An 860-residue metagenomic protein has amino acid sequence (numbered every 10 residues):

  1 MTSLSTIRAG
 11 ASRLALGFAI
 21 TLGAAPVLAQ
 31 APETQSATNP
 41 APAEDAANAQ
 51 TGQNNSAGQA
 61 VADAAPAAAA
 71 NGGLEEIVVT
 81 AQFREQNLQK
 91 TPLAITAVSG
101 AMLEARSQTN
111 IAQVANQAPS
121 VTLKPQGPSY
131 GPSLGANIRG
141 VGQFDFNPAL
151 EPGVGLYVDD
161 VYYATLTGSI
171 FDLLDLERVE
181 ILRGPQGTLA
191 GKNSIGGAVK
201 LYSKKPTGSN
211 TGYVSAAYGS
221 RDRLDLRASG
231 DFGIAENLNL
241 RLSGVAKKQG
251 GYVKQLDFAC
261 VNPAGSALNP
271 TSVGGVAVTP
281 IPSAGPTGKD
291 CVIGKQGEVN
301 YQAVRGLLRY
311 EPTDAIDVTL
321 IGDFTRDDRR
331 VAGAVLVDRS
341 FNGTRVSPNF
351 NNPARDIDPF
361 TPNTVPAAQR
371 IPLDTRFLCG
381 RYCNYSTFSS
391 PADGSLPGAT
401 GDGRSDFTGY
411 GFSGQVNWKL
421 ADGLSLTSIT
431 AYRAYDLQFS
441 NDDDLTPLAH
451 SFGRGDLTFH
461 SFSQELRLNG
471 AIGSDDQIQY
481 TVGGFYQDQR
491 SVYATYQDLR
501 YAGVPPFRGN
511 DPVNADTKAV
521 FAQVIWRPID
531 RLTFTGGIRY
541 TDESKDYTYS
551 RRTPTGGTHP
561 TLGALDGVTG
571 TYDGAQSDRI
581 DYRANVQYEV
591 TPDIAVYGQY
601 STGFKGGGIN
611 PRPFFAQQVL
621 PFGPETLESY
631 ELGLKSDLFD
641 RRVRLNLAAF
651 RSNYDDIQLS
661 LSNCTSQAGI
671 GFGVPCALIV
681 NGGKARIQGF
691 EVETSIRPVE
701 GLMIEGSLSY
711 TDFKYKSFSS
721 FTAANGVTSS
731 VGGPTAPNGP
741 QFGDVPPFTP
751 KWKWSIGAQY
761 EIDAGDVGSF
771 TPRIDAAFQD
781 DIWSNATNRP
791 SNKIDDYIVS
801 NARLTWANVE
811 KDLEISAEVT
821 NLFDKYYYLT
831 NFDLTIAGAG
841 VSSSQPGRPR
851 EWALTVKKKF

Functional and structural regions predicted by a protein language model:
A64, G72-S209, L632: Acidic, small-polar-rich N-terminal luminal/periplasmic segments of exported/outer-membrane proteins
P152-G153, T165, L174-R183, T188-A277 (+8 more regions): Outer-membrane beta-barrel translocator/receptor signature
Y252-K295, A332-G398, D443-G453, A494-N510 (+6 more regions): Solvent-exposed loop segments that connect transmembrane elements
P286-K295, V299-Y480, R644: Outer-membrane beta-barrel domain signature, strongest for Gram-negative TonB-dependent receptors and also present
R309-T313, N469, Q479, G483-Q487 (+2 more regions): Structural signature of Gram-negative outer-membrane beta-barrels, strongest in the C-terminal barrel of TonB-dependent
Q415, K419, T427-N441, E589 (+6 more regions): Membrane-embedded beta-barrel scaffold of Gram-negative outer-membrane proteins
G483, R651-N653, C676-A786, K857-K859: Gram-negative outer-membrane beta-barrel transporters
S660, D775-N785, W806-F860: C-terminal beta-signal and adjacent terminal beta-strands/loops of Gram-negative outer-membrane beta-barrel proteins
